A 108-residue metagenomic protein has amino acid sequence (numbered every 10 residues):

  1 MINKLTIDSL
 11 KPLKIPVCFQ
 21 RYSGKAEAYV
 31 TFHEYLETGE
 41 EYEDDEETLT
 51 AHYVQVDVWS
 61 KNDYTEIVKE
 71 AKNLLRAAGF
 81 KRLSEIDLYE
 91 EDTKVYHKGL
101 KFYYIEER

Functional and structural regions predicted by a protein language model:
M1-R108: Long, contiguous binding/interaction regions
